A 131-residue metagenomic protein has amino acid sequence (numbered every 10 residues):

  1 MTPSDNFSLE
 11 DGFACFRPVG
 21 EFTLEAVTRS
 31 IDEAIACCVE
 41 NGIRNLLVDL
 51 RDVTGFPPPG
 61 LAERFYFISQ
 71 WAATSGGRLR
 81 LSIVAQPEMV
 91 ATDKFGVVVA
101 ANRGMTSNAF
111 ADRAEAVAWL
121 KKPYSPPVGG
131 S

Functional and structural regions predicted by a protein language model:
M1-S131: Amphipathic, Lys/Arg-enriched alpha-helical "gate/interface" segment within cytosolic domains that mediates
